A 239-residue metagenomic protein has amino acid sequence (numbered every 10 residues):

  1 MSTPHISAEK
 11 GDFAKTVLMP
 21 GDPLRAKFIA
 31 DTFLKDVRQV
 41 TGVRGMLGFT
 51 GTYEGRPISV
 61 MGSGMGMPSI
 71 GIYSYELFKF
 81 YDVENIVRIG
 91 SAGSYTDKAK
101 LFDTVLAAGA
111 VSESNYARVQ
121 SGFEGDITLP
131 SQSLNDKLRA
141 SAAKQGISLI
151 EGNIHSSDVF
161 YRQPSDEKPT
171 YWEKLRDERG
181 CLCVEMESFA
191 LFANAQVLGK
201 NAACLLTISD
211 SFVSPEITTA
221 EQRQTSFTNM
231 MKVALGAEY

Functional and structural regions predicted by a protein language model:
M1-K137, K144: Metabolite-binding pocket within alpha/beta catalytic cores that recognizes anionic/polar moieties
P23, G93, H155-Y161, A190 (+1 more regions): Glycine-rich beta-alpha junction loops
K79, S165-D166, I217-T218: Expand to "…catalyze enediolate/carbanion chemistry for C-C bond making/breaking, isomerization, decarboxylation
Y95-D97, E113-N115, D158-S165, V213: Short acidic/glycine-rich loop or secondary-structure boundary segments that cap or lie
I127-G180: Active-site rim beta-loop-alpha module in soluble metabolic enzymes
K137-Q145, N194, V233-A237: Generic non-transmembrane alpha-helical segments
T170-A203, S209: A C-terminal functional module that forms or caps the active site or interfaces directly with catalytic machinery
F212-Y239: His/Asp/Glu-rich mid-to-C-terminal helical/loop segments that flank catalytic regions of hydrolases
